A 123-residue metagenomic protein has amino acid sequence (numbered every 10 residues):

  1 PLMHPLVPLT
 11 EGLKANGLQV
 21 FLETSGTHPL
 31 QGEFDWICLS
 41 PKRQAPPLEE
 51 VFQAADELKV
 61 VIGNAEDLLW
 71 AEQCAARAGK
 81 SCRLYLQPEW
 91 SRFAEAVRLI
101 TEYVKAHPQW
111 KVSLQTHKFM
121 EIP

Functional and structural regions predicted by a protein language model:
P1-P123: Conserved AdoMet/S-adenosylmethionine-binding subsite of the radical SAM
